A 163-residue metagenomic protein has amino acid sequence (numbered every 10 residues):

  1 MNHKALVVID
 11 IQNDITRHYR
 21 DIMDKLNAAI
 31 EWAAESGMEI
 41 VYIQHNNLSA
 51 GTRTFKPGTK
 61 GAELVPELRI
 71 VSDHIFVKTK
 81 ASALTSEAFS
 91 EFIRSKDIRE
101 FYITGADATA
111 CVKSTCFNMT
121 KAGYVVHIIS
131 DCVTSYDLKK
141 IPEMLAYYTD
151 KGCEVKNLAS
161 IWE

Functional and structural regions predicted by a protein language model:
M1-A5, D24, A28-S36, R53-E163: Active-site-adjacent betaalpha module
V8-I9: Short hydrophobic beta-strand that contains or immediately precedes a catalytic carboxylate
Q12, N46-N47, D107, V133: Catalytic metal-binding/acid-base residues of hydrolase active sites
Q12-H18: Short acidic, Gly/Ser-rich segments with clustered Asp/Glu that frequently serve as metal-coordination loops in enzyme
T16, A50, D137: Conserved protein kinase catalytic core
Y19, M23: Flexible, glycine- and charge-enriched loops at secondary-structure boundaries
A33-S49: Von Willebrand factor
